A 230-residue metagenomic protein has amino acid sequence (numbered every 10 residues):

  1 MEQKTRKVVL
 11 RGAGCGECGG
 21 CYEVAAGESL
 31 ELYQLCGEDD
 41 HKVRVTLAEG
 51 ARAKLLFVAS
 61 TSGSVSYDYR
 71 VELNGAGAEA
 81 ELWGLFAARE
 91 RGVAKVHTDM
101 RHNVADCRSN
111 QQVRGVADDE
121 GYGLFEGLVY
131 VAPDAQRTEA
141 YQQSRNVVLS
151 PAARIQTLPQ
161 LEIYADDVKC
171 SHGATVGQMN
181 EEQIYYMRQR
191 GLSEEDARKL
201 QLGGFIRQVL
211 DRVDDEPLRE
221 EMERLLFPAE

Functional and structural regions predicted by a protein language model:
M1-Y185, Q189-L192, R219-E230: Conserved beta-strand/loop scaffold segments within soluble protein domains that form the structured core and edges
A117, T175-V176, R198, L210 (+1 more regions): Catalytic cores of large soluble enzymes that bind and process phosphate-bearing ligands
I184-R207: Extended amphipathic alpha-helical segments enriched in small hydrophobics
Q201-G203, R207-V213, E220-R224: Active-site-proximal cofactor/substrate-binding loop regions of enzyme domains
